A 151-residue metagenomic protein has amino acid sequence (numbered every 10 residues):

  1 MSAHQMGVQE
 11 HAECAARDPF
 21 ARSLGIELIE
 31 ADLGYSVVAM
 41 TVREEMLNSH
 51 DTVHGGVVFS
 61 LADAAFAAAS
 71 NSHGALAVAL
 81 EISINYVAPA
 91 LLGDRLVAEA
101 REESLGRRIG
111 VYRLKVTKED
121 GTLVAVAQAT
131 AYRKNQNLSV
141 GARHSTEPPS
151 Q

Functional and structural regions predicted by a protein language model:
M1-Q151: Terminal targeting signals and extreme-terminal segments of soluble enzymes
